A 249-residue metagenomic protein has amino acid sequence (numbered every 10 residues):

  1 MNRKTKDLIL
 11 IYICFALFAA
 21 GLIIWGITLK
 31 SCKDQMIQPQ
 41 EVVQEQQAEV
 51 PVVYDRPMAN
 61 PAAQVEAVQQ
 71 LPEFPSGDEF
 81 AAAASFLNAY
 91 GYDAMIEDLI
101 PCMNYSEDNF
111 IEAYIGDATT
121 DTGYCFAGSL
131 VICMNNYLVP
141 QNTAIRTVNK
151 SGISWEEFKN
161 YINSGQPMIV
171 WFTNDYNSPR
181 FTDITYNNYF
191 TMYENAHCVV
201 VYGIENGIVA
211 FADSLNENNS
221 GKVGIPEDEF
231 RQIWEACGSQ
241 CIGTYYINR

Functional and structural regions predicted by a protein language model:
M1-K6: Positively charged n-region of N-terminal signal peptides that target proteins for export
D7-S129, N174-Y176, F181-I184, Y189-M192 (+1 more regions): Active-site-adjacent structural segments surrounding the nucleophilic cysteine of cysteine proteases and isopeptidases
I37, S178, T182-Y193, Y202-R249: Noncatalytic regulatory segments and standalone regulatory/sensor domains
A83-M95, N104-D108, N135-T143, N163 (+2 more regions): Sec-exported extracytoplasmic/periplasmic mature domains
A94, C125, I153, G221-I225: Short coil/turn linker and secondary-structure boundary residues
D117-C198, Y202-E205, C241-T244: Predominantly the structural core of cysteine protease catalytic domains
